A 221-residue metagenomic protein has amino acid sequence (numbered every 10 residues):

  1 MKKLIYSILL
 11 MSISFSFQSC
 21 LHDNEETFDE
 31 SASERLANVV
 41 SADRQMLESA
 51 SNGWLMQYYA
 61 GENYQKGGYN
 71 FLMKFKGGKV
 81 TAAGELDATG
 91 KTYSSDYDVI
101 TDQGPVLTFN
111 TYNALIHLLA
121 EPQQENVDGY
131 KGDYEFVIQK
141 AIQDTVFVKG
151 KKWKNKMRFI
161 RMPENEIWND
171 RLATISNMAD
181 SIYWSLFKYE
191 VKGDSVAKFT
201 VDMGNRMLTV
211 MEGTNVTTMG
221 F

Functional and structural regions predicted by a protein language model:
K2, M56-Q57, Q65-G67, E121-Q123 (+1 more regions): Short secondary-structure boundary micro-motifs
K2-L10: Sec-dependent signal peptide recognition, specifically the positively charged N-region followed immediately by
F15-S19: C-terminal motif of bacterial Sec signal peptides marking the signal peptidase cleavage site
L21-T108, A141, G150-W153, E164-S185: Acidic/polar, low-complexity intrinsically disordered N-terminal segments immediately downstream of a Sec signal
N24-R35, N113-G129, E190-K192: Generic detector of solvent-exposed, compositionally biased contiguous segments
A83-D133, F199-V201, N205-F221: Contiguous, well-ordered beta-strand patches that form the walls/edges of small beta-barrel/beta-sandwich domains
T111-A179: Beta-sheet ligand-binding and adhesion/scaffold domains
W153-F221: Preference for solvent-exposed, low-hydrophobicity sequence contexts
